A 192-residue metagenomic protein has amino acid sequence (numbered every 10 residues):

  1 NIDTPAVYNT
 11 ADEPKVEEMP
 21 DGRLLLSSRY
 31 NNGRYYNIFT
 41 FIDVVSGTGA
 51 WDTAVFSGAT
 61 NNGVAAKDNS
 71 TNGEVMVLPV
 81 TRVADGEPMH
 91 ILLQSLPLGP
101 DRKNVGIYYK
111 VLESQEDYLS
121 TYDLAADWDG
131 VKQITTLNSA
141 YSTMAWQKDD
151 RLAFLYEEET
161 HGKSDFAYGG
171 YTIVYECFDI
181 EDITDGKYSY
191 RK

Functional and structural regions predicted by a protein language model:
N1-T71, V77-L137, D149-R151, E157-K192: Beta-rich carbohydrate-recognition and catalytic domains
V75, M144: Hydrophobic, well-ordered secondary-structure elements that form the walls of internal hydrophobic environments
A140: A generic "binding-loop/recognition-motif" signal
